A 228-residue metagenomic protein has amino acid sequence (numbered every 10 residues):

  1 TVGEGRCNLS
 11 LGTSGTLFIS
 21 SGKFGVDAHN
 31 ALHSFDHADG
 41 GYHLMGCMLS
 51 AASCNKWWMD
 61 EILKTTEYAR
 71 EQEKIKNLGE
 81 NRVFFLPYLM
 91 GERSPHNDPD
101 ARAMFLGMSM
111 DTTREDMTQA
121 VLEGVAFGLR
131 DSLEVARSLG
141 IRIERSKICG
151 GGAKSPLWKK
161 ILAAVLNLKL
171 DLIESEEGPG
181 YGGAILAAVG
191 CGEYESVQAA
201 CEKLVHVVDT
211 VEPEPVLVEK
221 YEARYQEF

Functional and structural regions predicted by a protein language model:
T1-E227: Active-site core segments that coordinate phosphate-bearing ligands/cofactors across diverse enzyme families
